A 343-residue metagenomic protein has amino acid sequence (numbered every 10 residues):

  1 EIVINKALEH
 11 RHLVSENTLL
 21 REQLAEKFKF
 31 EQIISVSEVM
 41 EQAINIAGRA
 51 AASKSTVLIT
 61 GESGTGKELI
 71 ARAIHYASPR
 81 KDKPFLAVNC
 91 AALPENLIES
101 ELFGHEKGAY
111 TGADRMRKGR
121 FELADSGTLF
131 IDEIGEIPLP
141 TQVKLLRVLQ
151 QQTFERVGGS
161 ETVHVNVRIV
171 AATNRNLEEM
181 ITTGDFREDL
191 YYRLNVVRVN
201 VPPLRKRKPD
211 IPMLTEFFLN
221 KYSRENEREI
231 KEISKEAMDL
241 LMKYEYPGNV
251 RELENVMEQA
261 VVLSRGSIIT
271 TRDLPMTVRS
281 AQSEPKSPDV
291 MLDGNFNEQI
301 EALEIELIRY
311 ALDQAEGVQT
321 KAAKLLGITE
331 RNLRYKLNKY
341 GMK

Functional and structural regions predicted by a protein language model:
E1-T60: Flexible nucleotide-interacting loop at or near the entrance of a catalytic core
N5, R11-H12, T18, R80-K83 (+3 more regions): Nucleotide-binding/hydrolysis machinery
L19-N45, E227-E232, D239, A281-A302: Regulatory hinge/linker segments at domain boundaries that couple sensory/effector modules to output domains
L20, A43, T65, V88 (+14 more regions): Conserved RecA-like P-loop NTPase ATPase core
Q32, N45-T111, E122-P138, P203-K208 (+1 more regions): Conserved post-Walker A coupling segment in P-loop NTPases
G108-R115, Q151-R156, D289-M291, A311: Short gly/ser/thr-rich secondary-structure transition/capping motifs
M116-S126, F130, I137-K144, E155-N174 (+1 more regions): AAA+/SF3 P-loop NTPase mechanochemical coupling elements
L146, M291-K343: Bacterial C-terminal helix-turn-helix
